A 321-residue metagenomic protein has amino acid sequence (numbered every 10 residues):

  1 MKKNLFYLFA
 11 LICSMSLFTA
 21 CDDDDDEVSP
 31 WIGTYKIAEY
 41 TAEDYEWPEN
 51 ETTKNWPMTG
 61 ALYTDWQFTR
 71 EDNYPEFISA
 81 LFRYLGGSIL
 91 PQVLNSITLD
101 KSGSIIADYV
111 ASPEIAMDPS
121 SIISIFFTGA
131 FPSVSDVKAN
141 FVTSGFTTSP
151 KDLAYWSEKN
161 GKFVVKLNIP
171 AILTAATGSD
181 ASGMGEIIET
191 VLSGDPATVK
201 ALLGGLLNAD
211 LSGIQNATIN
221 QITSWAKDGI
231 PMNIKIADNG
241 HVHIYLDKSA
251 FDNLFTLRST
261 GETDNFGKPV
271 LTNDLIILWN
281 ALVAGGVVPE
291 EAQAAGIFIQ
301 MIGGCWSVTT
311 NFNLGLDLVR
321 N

Functional and structural regions predicted by a protein language model:
N4-L5, S14-T41, V308-N321: Bacterial Sec-dependent N-terminal signal peptides
V28-W66, R70-N73: Tryptophan-anchored aromatic micro-motifs
F77-N273, W279: Contiguous, well-ordered beta-strand patches that form the walls/edges of small beta-barrel/beta-sandwich domains
D195, V288-P289: Intrinsically disordered, low-complexity coil/linker segments enriched for acidic/polar and small residues
Q300-T309: Short, exposed beta-strand-loop hairpins at the edges of beta-sheets in extracellular/periplasmic proteins
